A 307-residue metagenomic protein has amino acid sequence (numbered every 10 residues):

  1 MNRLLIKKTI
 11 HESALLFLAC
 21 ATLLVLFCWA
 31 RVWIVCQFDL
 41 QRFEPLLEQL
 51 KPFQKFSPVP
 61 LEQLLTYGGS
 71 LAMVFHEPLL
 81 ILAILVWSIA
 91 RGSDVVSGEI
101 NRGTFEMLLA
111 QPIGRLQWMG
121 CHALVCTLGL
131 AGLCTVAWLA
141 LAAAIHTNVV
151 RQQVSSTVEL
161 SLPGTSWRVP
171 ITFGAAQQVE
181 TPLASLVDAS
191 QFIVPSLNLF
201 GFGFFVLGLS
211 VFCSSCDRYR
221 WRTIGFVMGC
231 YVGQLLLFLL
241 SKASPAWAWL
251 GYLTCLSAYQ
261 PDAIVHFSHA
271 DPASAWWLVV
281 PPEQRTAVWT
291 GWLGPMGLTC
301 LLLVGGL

Functional and structural regions predicted by a protein language model:
M1-V25: Aromatic- and glycine-rich beta-strand/loop motifs that create alpha-glucan
L5, E12-S13, A30-L71, V169-F173 (+3 more regions): Terminal transmembrane helical anchor/hairpin motif
V25, W29-V32, V74, G120-D217: Secretory targeting signals
L71-G98: Long, hydrophobic alpha-helical segments
V74, V86-I89, S190-P195, A287-G291: Short alpha-helical transmembrane interface motifs in multi-pass membrane proteins
S88-G92, A140, G208-L209, C255 (+1 more regions): Hydrophobic/aromatic residues in alpha-helical transmembrane segments
I89-L109, A123: Transmembrane helix boundary and interhelical loop/hinge segments in multi-pass membrane proteins
